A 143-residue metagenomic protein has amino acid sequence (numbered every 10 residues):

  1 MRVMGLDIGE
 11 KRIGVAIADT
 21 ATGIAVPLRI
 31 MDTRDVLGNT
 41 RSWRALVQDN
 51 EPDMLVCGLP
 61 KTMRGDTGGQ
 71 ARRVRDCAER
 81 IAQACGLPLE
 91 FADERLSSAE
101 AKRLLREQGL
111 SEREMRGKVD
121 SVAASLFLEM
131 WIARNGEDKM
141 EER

Functional and structural regions predicted by a protein language model:
M1-M4, E10-R143: Phosphate- and other anionic-substrate recognition elements at nucleic-acid/protein interfaces
